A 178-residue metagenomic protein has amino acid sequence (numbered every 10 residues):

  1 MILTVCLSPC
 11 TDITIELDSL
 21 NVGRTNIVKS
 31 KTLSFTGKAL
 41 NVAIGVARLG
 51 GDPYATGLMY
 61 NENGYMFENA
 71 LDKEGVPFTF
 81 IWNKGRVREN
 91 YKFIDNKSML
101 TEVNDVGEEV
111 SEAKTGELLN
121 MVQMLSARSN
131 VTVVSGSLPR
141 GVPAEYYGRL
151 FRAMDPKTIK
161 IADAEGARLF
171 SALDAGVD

Functional and structural regions predicted by a protein language model:
M1-T56, Y65: Glycine-rich phosphate/adenosyl-contacting loop at the front of the ribokinase-like
L3, Y54, T79, V133 (+1 more regions): Structural detector of well-ordered beta-strand residues that form the stable sheet scaffold of enzyme domains
V5-P9, L58-N61, N83, S137 (+1 more regions): Cofactor-binding loop segments of dinucleotide-utilizing enzymes, especially the Rossmann-like FAD- and NAD(P)+-binding
S8-C10, S98, V106-E108, S137-R140: Short glycine-rich anion-binding loops that position phosphate/pyrophosphate groups of nucleotides and phosphorylated
V42, L118-M121, Y146, L150: A general structural detector for well-ordered alpha-helical segments in enzyme core domains, enriched
R48-S129: Conserved N-terminal subdomain of the carbohydrate kinase-like
V131-D178: Conserved beta-alpha-beta core of the PfkB/ribokinase-like small-molecule kinase fold
